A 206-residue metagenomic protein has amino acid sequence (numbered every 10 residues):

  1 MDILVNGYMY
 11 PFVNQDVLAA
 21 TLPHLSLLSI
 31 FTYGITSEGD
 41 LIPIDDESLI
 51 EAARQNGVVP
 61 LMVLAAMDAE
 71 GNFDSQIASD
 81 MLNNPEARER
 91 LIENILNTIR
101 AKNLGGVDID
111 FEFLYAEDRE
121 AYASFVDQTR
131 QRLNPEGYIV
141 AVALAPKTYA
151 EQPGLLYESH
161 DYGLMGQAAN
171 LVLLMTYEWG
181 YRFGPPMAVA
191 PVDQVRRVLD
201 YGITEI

Functional and structural regions predicted by a protein language model:
M1-N94: Glycan-recognition patch characteristic of GH18 chitinases/ENGases and related GlcNAc/peptidoglycan-binding proteins
D2-I3, H24-S26, N56-P60, N103-V107 (+3 more regions): Short, well-ordered coil/turn segments that N-cap beta-strands
Y8-Y10, S29-F31, L61-A65, D108-E112 (+2 more regions): A cross-family glycoside hydrolase active-site/sugar-binding cleft signature
T32, R90-A121, A169-P185: Active-site groove signature of glycoside hydrolases
S37-I44, R119-I206: Substrate-binding surface in catalytic domains of secreted glycosidases
D68, L114, T148: Positions that flank functional sites
D80-N83, L114, Y157, M187: Pocket-edge positions in alpha/beta enzyme catalytic cores
